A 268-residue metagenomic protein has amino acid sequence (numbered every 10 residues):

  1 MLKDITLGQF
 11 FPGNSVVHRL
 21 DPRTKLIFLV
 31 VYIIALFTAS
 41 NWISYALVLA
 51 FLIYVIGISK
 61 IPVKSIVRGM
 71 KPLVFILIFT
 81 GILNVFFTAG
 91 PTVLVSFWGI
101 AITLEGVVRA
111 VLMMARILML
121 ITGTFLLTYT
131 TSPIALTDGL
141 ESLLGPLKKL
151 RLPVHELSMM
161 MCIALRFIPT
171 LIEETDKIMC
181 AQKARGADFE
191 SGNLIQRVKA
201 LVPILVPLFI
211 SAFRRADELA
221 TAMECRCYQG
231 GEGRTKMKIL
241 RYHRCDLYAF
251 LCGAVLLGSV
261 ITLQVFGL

Functional and structural regions predicted by a protein language model:
M1-S44, V48-G57, S142-L152, E156-M159 (+2 more regions): Transmembrane alpha-helix interface motif
N14, F37, I61-S65, F97 (+4 more regions): Membrane-helix interfacial "entry" motifs
K25, K64-V74, A249: Alpha-helical transmembrane segments and their helix-start/interface "positive-inside/aromatic belt" motifs in integral
N41, Y45, K60-K64, T88-S96 (+2 more regions): Transmembrane helix-loop junctions in multipass membrane proteins, especially transporters and channels
F51-I61, F75-F79: Alpha-helical transmembrane segments and their membrane-interface exit regions
L73-A187: Juxtamembrane/interface alpha-helical elements of multi-pass membrane proteins
